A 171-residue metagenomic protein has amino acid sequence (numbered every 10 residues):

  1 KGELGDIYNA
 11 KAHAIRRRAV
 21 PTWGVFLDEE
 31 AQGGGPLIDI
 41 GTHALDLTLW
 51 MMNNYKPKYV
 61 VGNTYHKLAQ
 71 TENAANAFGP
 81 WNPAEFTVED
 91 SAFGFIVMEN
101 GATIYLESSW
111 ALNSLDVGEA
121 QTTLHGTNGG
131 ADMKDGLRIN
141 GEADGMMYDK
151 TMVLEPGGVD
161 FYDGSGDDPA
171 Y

Functional and structural regions predicted by a protein language model:
K1-F86: Predominantly a Rossmann-like dinucleotide-binding segment in NAD(P)-dependent oxidoreductases
I7-A10, V60, Y105-S108, M133-D135: Beta-strand scaffold of nucleotide-dependent catalytic cores
P36, I40, A92-G94, A102: Glycine/small-residue-rich pyrophosphate-binding loop that anchors the diphosphate of NDP-sugar donors
K56, E99-A102: Secondary-structure transition into beta-strands, especially the periplasmic turns and strand N-termini that construct
T64-T87, F93-N100, L112, A120-Y171: C-terminal glycine/acidic-rich active-site capping loop/insertion
S108-L115: Glycine-rich phosphate/pyrophosphate-binding beta-alpha loops
